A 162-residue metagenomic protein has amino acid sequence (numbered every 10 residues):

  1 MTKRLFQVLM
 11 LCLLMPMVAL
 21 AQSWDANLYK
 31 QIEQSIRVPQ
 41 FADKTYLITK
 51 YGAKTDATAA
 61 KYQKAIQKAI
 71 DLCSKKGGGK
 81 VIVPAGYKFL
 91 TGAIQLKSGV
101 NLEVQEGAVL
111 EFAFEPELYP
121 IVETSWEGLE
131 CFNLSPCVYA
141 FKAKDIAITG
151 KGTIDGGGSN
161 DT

Functional and structural regions predicted by a protein language model:
T2-Q7, C12, A19-N101, Q105-T162: Extracellular "leader-to-stem" segments immediately downstream of a signal peptide or signal-anchor in secreted/lumenal
